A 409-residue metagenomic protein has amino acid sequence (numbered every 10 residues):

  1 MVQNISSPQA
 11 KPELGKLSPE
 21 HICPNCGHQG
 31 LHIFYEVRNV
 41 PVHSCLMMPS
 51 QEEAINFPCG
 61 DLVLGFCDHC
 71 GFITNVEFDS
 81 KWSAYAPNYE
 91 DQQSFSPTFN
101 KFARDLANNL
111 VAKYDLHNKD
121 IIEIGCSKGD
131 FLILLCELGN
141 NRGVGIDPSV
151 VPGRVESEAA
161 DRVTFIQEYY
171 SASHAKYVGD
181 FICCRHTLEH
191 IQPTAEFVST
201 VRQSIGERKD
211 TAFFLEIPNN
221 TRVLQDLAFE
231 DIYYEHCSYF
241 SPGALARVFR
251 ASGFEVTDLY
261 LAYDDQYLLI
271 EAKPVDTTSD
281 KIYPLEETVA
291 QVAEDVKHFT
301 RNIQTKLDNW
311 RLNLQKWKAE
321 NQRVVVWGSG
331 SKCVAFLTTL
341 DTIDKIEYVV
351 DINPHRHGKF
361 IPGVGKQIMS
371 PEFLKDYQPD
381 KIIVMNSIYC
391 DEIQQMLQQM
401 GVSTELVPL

Functional and structural regions predicted by a protein language model:
I5, Q9-F95, Y260: N-terminal juxtadomain amphipathic helix that follows a signal peptide/anchor or precedes a small N-terminal auxiliary
N25-H32, P242-L259: A SAM-dependent methyltransferase catalytic signature shared across enzymes that methylate proteins
V42-C45, F213-S238, P242-A246: Short, glycine-/aromatic-enriched active-site segment of Class I SAM-dependent methyltransferases
I55-V155, Q167, Y233, S238 (+4 more regions): Extended interfacial segments that mediate partner engagement and assembly in macromolecular machines
N109-L110, L116, L134, E271-L409: Hydrophobic, well-ordered beta-alpha structural blocks that scaffold small-molecule cofactor pockets
A159-A172: Conserved SAM-binding strand-loop segment of SAM-dependent methyltransferases
C183: A conserved beta-strand element that flanks and buttresses the S-adenosyl-L-methionine
A195-A212: A short glycine-rich, Lys/Arg-flanked "PGG" loop and its adjoining helix->strand segment in the class I
